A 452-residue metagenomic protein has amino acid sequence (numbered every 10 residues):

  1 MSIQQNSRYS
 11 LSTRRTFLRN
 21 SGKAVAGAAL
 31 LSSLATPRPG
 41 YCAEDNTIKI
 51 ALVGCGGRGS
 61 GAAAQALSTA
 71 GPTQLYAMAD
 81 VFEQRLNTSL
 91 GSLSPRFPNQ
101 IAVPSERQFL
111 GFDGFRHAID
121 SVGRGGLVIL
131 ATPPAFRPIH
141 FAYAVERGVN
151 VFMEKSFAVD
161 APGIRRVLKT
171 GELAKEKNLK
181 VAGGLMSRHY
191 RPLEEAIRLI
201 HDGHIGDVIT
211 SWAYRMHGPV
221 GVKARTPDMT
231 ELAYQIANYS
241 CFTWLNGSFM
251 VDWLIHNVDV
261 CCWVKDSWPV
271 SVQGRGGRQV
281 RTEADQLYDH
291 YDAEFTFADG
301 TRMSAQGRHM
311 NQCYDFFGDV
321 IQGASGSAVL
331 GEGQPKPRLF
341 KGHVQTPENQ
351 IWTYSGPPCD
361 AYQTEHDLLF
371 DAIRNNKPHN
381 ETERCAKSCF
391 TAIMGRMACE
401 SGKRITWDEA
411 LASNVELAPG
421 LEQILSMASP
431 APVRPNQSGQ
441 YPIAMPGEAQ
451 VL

Functional and structural regions predicted by a protein language model:
I3-A28: N-terminal secretory signal peptides and thylakoid transit peptides that target proteins across membranes
V25-Q100, C261, E448-L452: N-terminal Rossmann-like dinucleotide-binding module
N46-I48, G71-Q74, P104-E106, G123-V128 (+4 more regions): Loop/turn elements at helix/coil->beta-strand transitions in domains of secreted/extracellular proteins
G54-G59, K175-D285, F295, M303 (+4 more regions): Predominantly a Rossmann-like dinucleotide-binding segment in NAD(P)-dependent oxidoreductases
Q65, P72-A79, L93, K265 (+1 more regions): Glycine-enriched catalytic-core subsegment of oxygenase/oxidase enzymes
R96-L130: A structured beta-alpha segment of the ubiquitous adenosine-cofactor-binding alpha/beta core
P138-H189, G203: Beta-strand-loop-alpha-helix segment that lines the small-molecule cofactor/substrate pocket of alpha/beta enzymes
